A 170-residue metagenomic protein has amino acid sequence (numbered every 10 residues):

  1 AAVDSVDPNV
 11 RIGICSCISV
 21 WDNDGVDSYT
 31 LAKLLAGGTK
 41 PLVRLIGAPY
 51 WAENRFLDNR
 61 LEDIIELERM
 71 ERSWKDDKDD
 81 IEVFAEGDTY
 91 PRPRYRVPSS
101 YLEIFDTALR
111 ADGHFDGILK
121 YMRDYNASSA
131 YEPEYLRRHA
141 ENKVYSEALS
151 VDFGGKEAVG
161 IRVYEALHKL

Functional and structural regions predicted by a protein language model:
A1: Active-site groove signature of glycoside hydrolases
R11-L170: Hydrophobic targeting/anchoring helices
